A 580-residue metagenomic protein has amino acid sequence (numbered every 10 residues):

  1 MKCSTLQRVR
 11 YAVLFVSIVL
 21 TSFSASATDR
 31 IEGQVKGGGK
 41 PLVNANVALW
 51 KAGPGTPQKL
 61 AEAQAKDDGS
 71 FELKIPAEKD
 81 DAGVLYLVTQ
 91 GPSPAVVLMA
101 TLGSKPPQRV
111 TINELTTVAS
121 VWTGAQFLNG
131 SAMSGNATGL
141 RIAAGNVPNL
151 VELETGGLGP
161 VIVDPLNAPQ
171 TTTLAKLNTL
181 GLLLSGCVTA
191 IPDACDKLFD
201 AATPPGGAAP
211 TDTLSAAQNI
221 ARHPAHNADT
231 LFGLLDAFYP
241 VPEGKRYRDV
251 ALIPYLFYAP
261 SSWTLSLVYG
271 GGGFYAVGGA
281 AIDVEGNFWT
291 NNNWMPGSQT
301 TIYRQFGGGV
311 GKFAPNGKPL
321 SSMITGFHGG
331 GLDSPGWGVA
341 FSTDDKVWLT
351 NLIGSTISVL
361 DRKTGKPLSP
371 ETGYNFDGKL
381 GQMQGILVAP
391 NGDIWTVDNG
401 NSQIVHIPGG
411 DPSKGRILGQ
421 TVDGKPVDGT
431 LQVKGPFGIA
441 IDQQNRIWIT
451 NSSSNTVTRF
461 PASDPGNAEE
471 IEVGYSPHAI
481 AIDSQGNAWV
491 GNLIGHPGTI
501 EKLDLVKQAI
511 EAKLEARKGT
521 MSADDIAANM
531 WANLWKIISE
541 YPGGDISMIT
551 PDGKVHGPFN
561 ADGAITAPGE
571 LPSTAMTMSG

Functional and structural regions predicted by a protein language model:
T28-L267, A276-G278, V284: Feature for extracytoplasmic/surface-facing segments of secreted or surface-associated proteins, emphasizing
P254-G270, K318-L332, P370-K379, K414-Q432 (+3 more regions): Surface-exposed loop and turn segments in beta-propeller and other repeat-based domains that flank or scaffold
G272-D283, F327-S342, F376-A389, G429-D442 (+5 more regions): Beta-rich, blade/repeat-based domains predominating in secreted/periplasmic proteins but also intracellular
N287-T290, K346-L349, D393-W395, R446-I449 (+1 more regions): Conserved beta-propeller blade signature
N291-G307, L493-E540: Short, conserved, GDST-rich strand-edge loop motifs in beta-rich repeat architectures
W294-M295, I353, G400, S453 (+1 more regions): Residue-level signature of beta-propeller blades and closely related beta-rich strand-turn architectures in secreted
F306-G311, S355-V359, Q403-V405, T456-T458 (+2 more regions): A short loop-to-beta-strand structural motif that recurs across blades of beta-propeller domains
A314-G317, D361-G365, P408-P412, P461-P465 (+1 more regions): Short loop/turn segments that connect beta-strands within beta-propeller blades
